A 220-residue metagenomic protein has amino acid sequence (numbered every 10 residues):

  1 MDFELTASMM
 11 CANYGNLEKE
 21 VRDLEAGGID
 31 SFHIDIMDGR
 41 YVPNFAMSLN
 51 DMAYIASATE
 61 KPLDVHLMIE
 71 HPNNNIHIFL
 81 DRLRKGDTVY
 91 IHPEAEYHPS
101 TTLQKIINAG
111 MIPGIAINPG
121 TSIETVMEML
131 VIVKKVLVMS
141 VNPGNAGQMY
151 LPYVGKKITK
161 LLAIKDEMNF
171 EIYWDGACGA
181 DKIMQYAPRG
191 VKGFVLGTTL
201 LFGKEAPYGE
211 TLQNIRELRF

Functional and structural regions predicted by a protein language model:
F3-M9, F32-I34, L63-L67, D87-I91 (+4 more regions): Hydrophobic faces of well-ordered beta-strands that scaffold small-molecule active sites in alpha/beta enzyme cores
L17, L24, D35, F79 (+5 more regions): Conserved, mostly hydrophobic/aromatic
E20-I34, I78-G86, V126-M139: Alpha/beta enzyme core
V21, H71-R82, T121-L130, C178-F194: Catalytic cores of alpha/beta
D38-K105: N-terminal active-site wall of soluble small-molecule enzyme domains
G39-A46, P119, M127-T159, D166 (+1 more regions): Glycine/Thr-rich beta-alpha phosphate-binding loop at enzyme active sites
F45-V65, N108-G114, V154-I172, N214-F220: Alpha-helix-loop-beta-strand connector modules within alpha/beta enzyme cores
V89, P93-E96, L137-G147, R189-T211: Glycine-rich phosphate-binding active-site loops on the catalytic face of alpha/beta enzymes
